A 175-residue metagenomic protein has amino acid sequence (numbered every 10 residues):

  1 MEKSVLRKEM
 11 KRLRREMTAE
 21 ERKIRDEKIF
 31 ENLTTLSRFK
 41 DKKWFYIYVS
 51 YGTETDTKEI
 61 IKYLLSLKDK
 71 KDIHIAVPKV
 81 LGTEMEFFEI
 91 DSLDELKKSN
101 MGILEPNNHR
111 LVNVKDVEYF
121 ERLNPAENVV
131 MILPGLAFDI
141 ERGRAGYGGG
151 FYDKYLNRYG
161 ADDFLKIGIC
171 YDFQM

Functional and structural regions predicted by a protein language model:
M1-L123: N-terminal active-site beta-alpha-beta segment that forms phosphate/nucleotide-binding and substrate-recognition loops
E86-M175: Conserved phosphate- and dinucleotide-binding cores of soluble alpha/beta proteins, encompassing both enzyme active
